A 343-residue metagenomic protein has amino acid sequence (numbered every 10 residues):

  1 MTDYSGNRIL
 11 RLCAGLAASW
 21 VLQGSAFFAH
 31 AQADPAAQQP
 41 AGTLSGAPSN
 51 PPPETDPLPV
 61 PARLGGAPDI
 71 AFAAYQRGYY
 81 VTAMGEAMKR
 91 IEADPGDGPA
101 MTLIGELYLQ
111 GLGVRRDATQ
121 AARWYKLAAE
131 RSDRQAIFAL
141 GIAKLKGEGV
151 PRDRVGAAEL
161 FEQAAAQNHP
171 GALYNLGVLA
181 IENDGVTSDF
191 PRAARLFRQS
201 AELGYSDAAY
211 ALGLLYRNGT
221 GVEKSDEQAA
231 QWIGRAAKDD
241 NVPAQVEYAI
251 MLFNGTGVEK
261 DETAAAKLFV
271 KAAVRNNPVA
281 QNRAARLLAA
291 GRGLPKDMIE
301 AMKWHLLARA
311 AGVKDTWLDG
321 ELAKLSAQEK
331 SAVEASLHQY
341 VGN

Functional and structural regions predicted by a protein language model:
C13-S25: Bacterial N-terminal signal peptides
F27-A93, P99-T102: N-terminal leader/linker segments that initiate helical-solenoid repeat arrays
A41, A47, P51-L58, P295-K296 (+1 more regions): Terminal, low-structured helical/coil segments at or just beyond the last alpha-helical repeat
A62-R63, A67, Y75, Y79 (+18 more regions): Short helix-capping/linker turns of helical repeat alpha-solenoids
A67-A74, E86-R90, M101-Q110, I137 (+8 more regions): Hydrophobic face of amphipathic alpha-helices that form TPR/SEL1-like repeat modules and related alpha-solenoid
G78-G85, R115-W124, P151-L160, T187-L196 (+3 more regions): Structural signature of tandem alpha-helical TPR/SEL1-like repeats, specifically the intra-repeat loop/turn
K89-A93, K126-E130, E162-A166, R198-E202 (+4 more regions): Conserved structural position within tetratricopeptide repeats
A100, A136, A172, A208 (+3 more regions): TPR alpha-solenoid repeat register
